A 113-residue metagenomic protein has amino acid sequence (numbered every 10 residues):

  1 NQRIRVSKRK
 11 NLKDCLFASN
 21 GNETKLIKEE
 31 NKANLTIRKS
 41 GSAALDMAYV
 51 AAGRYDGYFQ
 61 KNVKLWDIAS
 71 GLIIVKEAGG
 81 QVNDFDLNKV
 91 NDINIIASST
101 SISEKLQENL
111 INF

Functional and structural regions predicted by a protein language model:
N1-M47, I95-F113: Acidic beta-strand-loop-alpha-helix segment within the catalytic core of divalent metal-dependent phosphate-processing
G21, K61-V63, F85-L87: Short secondary-structure boundary segments
L35-R38, Y58-L65: Short, glycine/charged-rich beta-strand-loop motifs at protein surfaces that mediate ligand recognition and catalysis
R38-S40, I68, V82: Short, structured segments at the rim of ligand-binding sites
A43, A52, I68: Gly/Ser/Thr-rich active-site cleft segment
A48-G53, L72-E77: Hydrophobic residues within well-ordered alpha-helices
D56-F59, N83: Paired acidic/hydrophobic, glycine-rich loop segments that form the ligand-binding mouth/hinge of periplasmic-binding
G79-I95: Acidic, metal-binding active-site segment of PIN/NYN-like and related structure-specific nucleases
